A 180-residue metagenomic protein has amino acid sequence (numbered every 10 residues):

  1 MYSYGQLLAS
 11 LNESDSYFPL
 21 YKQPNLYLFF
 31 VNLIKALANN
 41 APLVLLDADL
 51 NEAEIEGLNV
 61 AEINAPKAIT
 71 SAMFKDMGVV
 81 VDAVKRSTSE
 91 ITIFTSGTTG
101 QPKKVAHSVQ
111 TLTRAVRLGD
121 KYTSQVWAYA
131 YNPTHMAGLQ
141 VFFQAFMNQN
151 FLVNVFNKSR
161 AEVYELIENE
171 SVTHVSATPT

Functional and structural regions predicted by a protein language model:
M1-D15, I55, H107-Q110: Conserved AMP-binding/adenylate-forming core of the ANL superfamily
S10-D49, Y129-N132: Conserved AMP-binding/adenylate-forming
S14, A53-A65, Y122, N169-E170: Active-site charged/polar residues at nucleotide-handling catalytic sites that mediate phosphoryl, nucleotidyl
P24, M73-F94, D120-W127: Conserved pre-ATP/AMP-binding loop-to-beta segment of ANL
P24, P42-L58, A130, N150-E170: ATP-dependent adenylate-forming carboxylate-activation enzymes
A36, T95-T98, W127, V175: Conserved S/T- and glycine-rich ATP-binding loop of Class I adenylate-forming
D82, S89-R117: Conserved AMP-binding A3 loop
T113-V126, T134-H174: Conserved AMP-binding/adenylation subdomain of ANL enzymes
